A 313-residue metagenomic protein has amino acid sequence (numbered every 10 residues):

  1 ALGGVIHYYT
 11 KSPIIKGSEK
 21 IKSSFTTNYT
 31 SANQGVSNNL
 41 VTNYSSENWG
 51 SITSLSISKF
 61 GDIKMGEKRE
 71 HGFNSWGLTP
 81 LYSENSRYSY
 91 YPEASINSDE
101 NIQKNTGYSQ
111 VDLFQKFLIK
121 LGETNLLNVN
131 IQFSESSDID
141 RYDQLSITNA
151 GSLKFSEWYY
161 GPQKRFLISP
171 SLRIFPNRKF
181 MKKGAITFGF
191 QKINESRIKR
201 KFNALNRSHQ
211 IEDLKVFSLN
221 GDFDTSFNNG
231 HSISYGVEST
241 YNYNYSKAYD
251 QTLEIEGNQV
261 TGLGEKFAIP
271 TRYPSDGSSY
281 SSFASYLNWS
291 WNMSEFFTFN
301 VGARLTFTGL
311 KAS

Functional and structural regions predicted by a protein language model:
L2, E19-I21, V36, V111 (+3 more regions): Exposed loop/turn and edge beta-strand positions of beta-sandwich/beta-sheet ligand-binding modules
L2-T26, N38-L40: N-terminal periplasmic accessory domains that precede and gate Gram-negative outer-membrane beta-barrel machines
K11-P13, T30, S58, T240: Solvent-exposed coil/turn segments that connect beta secondary-structure elements in extracytoplasmic/periplasmic
I15-G17, A32-Q34, R178-F180: Short glycine/serine/proline-enriched coil/turn segments at secondary-structure junctions
N33-K59, E70-D138, K164-F166, R173 (+1 more regions): Transmembrane beta-barrel wall of Gram-negative outer-membrane proteins
E67-E100, D143-E157, R200-R207, Y249-Y273 (+1 more regions): Solvent-exposed loop segments that connect transmembrane elements
K120-S134, P162-S313: Face-selective signature of the C-terminal outer-membrane beta-barrel domain
